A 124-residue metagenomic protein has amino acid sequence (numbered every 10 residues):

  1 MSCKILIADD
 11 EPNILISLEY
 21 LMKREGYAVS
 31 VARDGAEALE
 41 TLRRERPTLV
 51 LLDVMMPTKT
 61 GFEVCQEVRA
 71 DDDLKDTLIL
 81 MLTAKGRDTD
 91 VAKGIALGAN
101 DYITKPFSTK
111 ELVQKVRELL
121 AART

Functional and structural regions predicted by a protein language model:
P12-S30, L119: Two-component/phosphorelay signaling modules centered on CheY-like receiver
L15, M56-T58, K75, R87 (+1 more regions): The feature encodes the CheY-like receiver
V31, T58-K59, D88, A96: Residue-level signal for the "D+5" position in two-component response regulator receiver
V31-L49: Acidic, metal-coordinating helix/loop segments flanking the phosphotransfer/catalytic sites of two-component signaling
F107-R117: C-terminal output helix
